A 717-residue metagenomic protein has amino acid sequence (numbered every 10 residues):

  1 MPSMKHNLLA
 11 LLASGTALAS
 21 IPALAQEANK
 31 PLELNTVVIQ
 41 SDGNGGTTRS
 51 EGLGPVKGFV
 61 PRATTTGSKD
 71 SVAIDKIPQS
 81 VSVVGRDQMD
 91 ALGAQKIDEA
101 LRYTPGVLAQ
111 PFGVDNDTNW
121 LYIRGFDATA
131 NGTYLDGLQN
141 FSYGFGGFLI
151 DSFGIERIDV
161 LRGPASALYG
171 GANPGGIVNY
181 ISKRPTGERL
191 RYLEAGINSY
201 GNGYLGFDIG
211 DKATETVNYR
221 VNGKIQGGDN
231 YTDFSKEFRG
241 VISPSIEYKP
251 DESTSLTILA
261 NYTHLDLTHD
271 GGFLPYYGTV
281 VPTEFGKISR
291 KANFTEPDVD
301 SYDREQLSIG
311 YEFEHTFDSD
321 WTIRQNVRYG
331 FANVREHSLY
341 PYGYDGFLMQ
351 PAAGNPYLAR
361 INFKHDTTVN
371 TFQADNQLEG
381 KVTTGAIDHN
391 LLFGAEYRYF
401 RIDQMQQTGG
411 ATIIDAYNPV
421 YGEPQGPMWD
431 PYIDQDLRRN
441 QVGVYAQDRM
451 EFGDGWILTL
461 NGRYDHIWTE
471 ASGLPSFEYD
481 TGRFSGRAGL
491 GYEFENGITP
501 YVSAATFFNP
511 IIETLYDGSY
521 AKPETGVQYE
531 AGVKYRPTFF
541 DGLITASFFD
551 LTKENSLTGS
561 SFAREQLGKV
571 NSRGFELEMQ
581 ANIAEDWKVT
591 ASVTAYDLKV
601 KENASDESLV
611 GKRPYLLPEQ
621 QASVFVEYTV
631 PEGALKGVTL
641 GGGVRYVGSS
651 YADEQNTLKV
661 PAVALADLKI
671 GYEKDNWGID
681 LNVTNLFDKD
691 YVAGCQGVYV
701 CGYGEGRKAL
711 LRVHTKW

Functional and structural regions predicted by a protein language model:
G58-S82, R86, D98-L138, E156: Extracytoplasmic beta-strand/coil segments of soluble accessory domains associated with Gram-negative outer-membrane
A109, L138-R162, I181-S182: Short acidic/polar hinge/loop motifs at secondary-structure boundaries that mediate gating or recognition
F153-E156, A167-P244, P250-T254, L307 (+1 more regions): Outer-membrane beta-barrel translocator/receptor signature
Q226-N230, S243-T316, F331-V369, T412-Q441 (+1 more regions): Acidic/polar loop-and-plug regions of large Gram-negative outer-membrane beta-barrel proteins
K249-D251, V369, D388-L392, E396-F400 (+3 more regions): Structural signature of Gram-negative outer-membrane beta-barrels, strongest in the C-terminal barrel of TonB-dependent
E314-D318, T322-R328, A332-Y340, P523-N582 (+1 more regions): Membrane-embedded beta-barrel scaffold of Gram-negative outer-membrane proteins
D550, L567-E654, D690, R712-K716: Gram-negative outer-membrane beta-barrel transporters
R645-D653, Y672-W717: C-terminal beta-signal and adjacent terminal beta-strands/loops of Gram-negative outer-membrane beta-barrel proteins
